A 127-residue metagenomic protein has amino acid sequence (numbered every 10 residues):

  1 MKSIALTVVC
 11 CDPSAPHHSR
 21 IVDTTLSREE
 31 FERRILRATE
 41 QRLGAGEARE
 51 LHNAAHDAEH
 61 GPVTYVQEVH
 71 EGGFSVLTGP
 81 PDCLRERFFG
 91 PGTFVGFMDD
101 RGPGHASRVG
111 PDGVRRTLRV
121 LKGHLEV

Functional and structural regions predicted by a protein language model:
M1-A45: A short, N-terminal "cap"/entry segment at the start of jelly-roll beta-barrel domains of the cupin/DSBH fold
C10-S14, V76-D82, V109-P111: Short acidic, glycine-rich loop/turn motifs
P16-S19, C83-E86, G104: Short, mixed charged/polar active-site loops that provide acid/base catalysis or chelate metal/phosphate cofactors
R34-P62, E86, D99-G102, L125-E126: Conserved short histidine dyad/triad with adjacent acidic residue
H56-P81: Glycine- and acidic-residue-biased ligand/ion/polar-headgroup-sensing regions
Y65-V69, S75, V95-M98, T117-R119: Active-site scaffold segments
G79-R101: Short acidic-glycine-tyrosine-enriched beta hairpin
G96-M98, A106, P111-V127: A short hydrophobic beta-strand segment most commonly corresponding to one strand of the jelly-roll/cupin
